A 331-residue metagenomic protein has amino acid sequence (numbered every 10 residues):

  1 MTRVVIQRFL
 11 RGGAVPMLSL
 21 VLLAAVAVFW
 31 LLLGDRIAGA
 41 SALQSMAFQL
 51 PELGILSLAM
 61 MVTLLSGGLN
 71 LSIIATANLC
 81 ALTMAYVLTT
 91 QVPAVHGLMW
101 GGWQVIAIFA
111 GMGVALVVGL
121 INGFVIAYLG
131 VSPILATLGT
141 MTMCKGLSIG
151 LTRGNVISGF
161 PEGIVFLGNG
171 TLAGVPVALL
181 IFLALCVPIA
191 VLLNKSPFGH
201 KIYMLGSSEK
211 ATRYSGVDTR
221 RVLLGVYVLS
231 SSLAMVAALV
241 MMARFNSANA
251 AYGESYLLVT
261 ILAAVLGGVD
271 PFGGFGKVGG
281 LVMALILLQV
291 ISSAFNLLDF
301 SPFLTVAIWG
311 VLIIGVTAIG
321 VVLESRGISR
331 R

Functional and structural regions predicted by a protein language model:
M1-V28, V187, Y214, D218-R221 (+1 more regions): Cytosolic-side transmembrane-helix boundaries in multi-pass membrane proteins
Q7-A47, H200, L239, A243-A248: Helix-loop-helix hairpins and the membrane-proximal interhelical loops of multi-pass alpha-helical transport proteins
L18-W30, M60, M112-A115, M141-K145 (+5 more regions): Hydrophobic core segments of alpha-helical transmembrane domains in multi-pass membrane transport and ion-translocation
A24-D35, G39-Q91, H96, F124-V131 (+2 more regions): Single transmembrane alpha-helix segments in multi-pass membrane proteins
P93-T140, M283-L287: Alpha-helical transmembrane segments within multi-pass membrane transporters and channels
W103-G111, V118-N122, G174-N249: Helix-loop-helix "hairpin" substructures at the membrane interface of multi-pass membrane proteins
L129, P133-S196, V222-G225, M241-G253 (+3 more regions): Transmembrane helix-bundle core of multi-pass membrane transporters and related energy-transducing complexes
A234, R244-G310: Transmembrane alpha-helical segments in multi-pass inner-membrane proteins
